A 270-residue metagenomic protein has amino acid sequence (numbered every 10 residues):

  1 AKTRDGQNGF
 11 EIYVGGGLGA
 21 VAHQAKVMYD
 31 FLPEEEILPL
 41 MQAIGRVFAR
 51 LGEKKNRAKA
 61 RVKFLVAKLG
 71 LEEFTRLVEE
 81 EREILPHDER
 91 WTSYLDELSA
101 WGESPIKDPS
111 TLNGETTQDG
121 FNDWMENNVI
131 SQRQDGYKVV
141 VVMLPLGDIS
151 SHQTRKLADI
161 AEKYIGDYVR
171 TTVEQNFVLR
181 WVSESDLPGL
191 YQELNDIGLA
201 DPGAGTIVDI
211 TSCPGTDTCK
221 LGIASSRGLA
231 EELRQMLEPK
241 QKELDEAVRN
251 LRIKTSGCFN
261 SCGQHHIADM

Functional and structural regions predicted by a protein language model:
A1-M270: Peripheral terminal and linker regions in Fe-S/redox and tRNA-modifying enzymes
